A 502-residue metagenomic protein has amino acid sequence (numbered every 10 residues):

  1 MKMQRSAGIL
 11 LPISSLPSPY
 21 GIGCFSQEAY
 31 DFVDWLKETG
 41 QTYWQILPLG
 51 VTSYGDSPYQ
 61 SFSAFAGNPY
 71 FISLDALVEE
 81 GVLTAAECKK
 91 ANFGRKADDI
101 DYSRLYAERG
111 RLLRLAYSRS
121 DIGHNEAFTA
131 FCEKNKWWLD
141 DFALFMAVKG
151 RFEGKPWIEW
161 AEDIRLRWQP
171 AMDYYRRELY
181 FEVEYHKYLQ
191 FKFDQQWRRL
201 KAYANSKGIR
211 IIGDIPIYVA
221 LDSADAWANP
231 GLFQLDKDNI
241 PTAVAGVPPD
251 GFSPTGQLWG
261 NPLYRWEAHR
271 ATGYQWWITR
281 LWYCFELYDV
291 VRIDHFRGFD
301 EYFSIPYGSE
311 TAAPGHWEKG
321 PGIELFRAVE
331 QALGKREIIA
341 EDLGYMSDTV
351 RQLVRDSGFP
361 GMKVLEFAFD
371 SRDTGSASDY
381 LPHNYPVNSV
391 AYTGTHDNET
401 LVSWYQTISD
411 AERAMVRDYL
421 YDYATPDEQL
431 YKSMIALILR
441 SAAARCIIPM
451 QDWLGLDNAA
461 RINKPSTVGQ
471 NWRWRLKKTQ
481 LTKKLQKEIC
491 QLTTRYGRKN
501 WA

Functional and structural regions predicted by a protein language model:
M1-G40: Mature N-terminal, pre-catalytic/accessory segment of carbohydrate-active enzymes
Q4, P12, S18, D56-D194 (+4 more regions): Alpha-amylase-like alpha-glycosidases and glucanotransferases acting on alpha-linked glucans and related
Q27-T52, L287-Y288, I438: Catalytic domains of carbohydrate-active enzymes, especially glycoside hydrolases
K37, W197-N205, E330, V354-R355: Surface-exposed amphipathic alpha-helices with a cationic face
E38, I164, A171-M172, W474 (+2 more regions): Domain-scale activation on soluble regions of proteins
L47, R210-I212, P216, V290 (+1 more regions): Outer-envelope exported proteins of Gram-negative bacteria
H186, Q190-V219: Conserved, well-ordered alpha-helix/loop/beta-strand core segments that scaffold catalytic motifs
